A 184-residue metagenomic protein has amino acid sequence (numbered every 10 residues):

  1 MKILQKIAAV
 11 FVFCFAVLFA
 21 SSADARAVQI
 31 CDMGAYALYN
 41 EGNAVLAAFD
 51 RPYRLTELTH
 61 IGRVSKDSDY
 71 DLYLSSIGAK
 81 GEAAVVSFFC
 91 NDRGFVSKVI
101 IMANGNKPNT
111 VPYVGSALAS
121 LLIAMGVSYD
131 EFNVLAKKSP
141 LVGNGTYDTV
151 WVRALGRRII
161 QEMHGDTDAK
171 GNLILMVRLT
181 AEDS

Functional and structural regions predicted by a protein language model:
M1-F11: Bacterial N-terminal signal peptides that target proteins for export
A9-F19: Bacterial N-terminal signal peptides
S21-Y70, N91, F95-I100, N109-V114: Short helix/turn-capping signatures at newly exposed starts of structured segments
Y36, S116-A119, I123-S184: Non-cytosolic coordination micro-motifs
H60-R63, S87-F88, I101, Q161-T167: Short amphipathic beta-strand and strand-loop transition segments with alternating hydrophobic
L72-G78, A103, T149-R153, M163: Short beta-strand segments that buttress and anchor functional surface loops
A83-G143: Long, charged/polar, surface-exposed segments that mediate recognition or autoinhibition
